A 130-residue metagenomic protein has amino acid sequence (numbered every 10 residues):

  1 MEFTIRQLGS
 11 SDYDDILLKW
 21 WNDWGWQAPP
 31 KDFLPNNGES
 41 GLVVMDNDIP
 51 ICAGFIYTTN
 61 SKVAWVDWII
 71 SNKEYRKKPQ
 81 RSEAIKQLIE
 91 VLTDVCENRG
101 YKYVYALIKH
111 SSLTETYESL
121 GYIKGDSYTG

Functional and structural regions predicted by a protein language model:
M1-P30: Short amphipathic alpha-helix that is part of the acyltransferase structural core
V43, D48-T58, V63-W68: Conserved beta-strand in the GNAT
K62-Q80: Conserved acetyl-CoA binding element of GNAT-fold acetyltransferases
K77-D94: Conserved acetyl-CoA-binding loop-helix of GNAT-fold acetyltransferases
V104-E115: Conserved beta-strand-loop-alpha-helix junction that forms the acyl-donor binding cleft
L107, I123-G130: Conserved catalytic-core motifs of GNAT/GCN5-like acyltransferases
E115-Y122: Conserved active-site tyrosine of GNAT-family acetyltransferases
